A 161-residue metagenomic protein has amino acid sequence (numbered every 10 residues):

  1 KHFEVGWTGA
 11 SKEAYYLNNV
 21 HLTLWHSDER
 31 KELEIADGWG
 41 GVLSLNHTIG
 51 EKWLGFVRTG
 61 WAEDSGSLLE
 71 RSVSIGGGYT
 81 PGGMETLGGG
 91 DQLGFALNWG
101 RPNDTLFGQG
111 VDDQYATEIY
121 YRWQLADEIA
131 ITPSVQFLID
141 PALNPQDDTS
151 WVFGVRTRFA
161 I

Functional and structural regions predicted by a protein language model:
K1-N46: Surface-exposed beta-loop-beta
F3-V5, L43, G55, I75-G77 (+3 more regions): Membrane-embedded beta-strands of outer-membrane beta-barrel proteins, especially the hydrophobic/small aromatic
G6-T8, N46, G78-T80, Y120-R122 (+1 more regions): Transmembrane beta-barrel domains of outer membrane proteins
W7-N19, I49-K52, P81-L93, L125-E128: Short loop/turn motifs that connect adjacent beta-strands in outer-membrane beta-barrel proteins
V20-H26, T59-W61, I75, L93-W99 (+2 more regions): Transmembrane beta-barrel strands of outer-membrane/channel proteins
W25-E32, G60-G66, M84, G100-L106 (+1 more regions): Sequence/structural signature of outer-membrane beta-barrel proteins
L33-D37, D64-R71, G108-D113, P145-S150: Replace "Gram-negative outer membrane beta-barrel proteins" with "bacterial and organellar outer membrane beta-barrel
T149-I161: Outer-membrane beta-barrel "beta-signal"
